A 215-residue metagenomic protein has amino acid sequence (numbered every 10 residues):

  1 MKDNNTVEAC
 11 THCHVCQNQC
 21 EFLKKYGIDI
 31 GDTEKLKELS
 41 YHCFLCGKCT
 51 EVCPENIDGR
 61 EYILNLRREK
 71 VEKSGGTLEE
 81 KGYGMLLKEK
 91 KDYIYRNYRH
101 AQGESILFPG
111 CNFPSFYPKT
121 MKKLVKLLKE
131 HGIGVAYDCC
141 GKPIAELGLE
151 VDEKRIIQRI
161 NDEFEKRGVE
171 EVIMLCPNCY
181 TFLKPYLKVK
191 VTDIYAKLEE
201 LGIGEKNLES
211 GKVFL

Functional and structural regions predicted by a protein language model:
M1-V15: N-terminal basic/disordered segments at the start of proteins
N4-V7, L23-L175, Y180-V189: Iron-sulfur-cluster electron-transfer modules
C10, K90, K197-L198: Short amphipathic alpha-helical surface micro-motifs
C10-T11, N18-Q19, G204-L215: Redox cofactor-anchoring modules in respiratory/redox and cofactor-processing assemblies
K190-S210: Short, flexible loop segments at boundaries between secondary-structure elements
